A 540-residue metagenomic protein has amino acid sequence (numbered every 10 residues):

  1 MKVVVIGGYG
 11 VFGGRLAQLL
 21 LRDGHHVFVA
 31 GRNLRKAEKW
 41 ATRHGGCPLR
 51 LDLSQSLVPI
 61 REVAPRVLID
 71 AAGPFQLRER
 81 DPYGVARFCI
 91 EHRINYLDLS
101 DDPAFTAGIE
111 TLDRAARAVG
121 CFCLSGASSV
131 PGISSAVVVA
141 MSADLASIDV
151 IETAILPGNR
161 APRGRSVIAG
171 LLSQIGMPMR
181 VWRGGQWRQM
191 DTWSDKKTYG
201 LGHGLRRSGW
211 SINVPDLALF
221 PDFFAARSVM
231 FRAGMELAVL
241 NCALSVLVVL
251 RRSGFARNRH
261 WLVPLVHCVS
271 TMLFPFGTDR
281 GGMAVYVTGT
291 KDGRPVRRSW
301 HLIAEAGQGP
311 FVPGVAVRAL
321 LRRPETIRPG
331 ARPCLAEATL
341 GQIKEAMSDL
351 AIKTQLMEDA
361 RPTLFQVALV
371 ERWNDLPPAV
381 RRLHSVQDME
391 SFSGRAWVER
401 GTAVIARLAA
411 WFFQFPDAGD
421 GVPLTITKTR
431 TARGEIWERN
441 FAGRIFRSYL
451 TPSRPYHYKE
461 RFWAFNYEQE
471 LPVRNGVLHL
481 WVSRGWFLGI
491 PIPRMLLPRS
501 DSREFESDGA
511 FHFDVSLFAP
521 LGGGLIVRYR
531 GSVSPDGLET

Functional and structural regions predicted by a protein language model:
V3-D23: N-terminal Rossmann NAD(P)H-binding glycine-rich loop of SDR-like oxidoreductase domains
I6, A143-T288: Active-site-lining helix/loop region of Rossmann-like oxidoreductase modules
A30-L34: N-terminal Rossmann-fold cofactor-binding loop
T42-S56: Rossmann-fold cofactor-recognition segment
S56-A64: Short amphipathic alpha-helix with an adjacent loop that forms part of the alpha/beta core around
P74-P178, L219: Glycine-/Pro-rich loop/turn segments that contact NAD(P) or position catalytic residues in Rossmann-like domains
R232, V367-S507, F511-F518, L525 (+1 more regions): Soluble ligand-binding/transfer domains with enclosed cavities or grooves
F255-T363: C-terminal active-site/capping subdomain that shapes the small-molecule cofactor and substrate pocket of enzyme
